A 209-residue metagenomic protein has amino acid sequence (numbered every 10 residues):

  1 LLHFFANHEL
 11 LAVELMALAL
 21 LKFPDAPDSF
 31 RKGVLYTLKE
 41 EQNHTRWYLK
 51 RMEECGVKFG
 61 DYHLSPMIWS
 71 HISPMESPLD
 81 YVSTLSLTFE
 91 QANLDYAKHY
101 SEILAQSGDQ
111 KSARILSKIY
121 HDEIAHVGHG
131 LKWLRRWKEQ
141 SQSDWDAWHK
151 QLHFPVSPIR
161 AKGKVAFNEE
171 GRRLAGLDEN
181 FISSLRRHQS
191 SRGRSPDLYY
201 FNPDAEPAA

Functional and structural regions predicted by a protein language model:
L1-A209: Non-heme di-metal
